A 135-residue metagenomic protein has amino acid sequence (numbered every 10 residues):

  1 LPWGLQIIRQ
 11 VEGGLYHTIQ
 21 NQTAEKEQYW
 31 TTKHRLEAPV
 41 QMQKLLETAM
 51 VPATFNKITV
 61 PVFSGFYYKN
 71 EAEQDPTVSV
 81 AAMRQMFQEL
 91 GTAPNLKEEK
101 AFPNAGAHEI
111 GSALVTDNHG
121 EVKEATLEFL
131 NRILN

Functional and structural regions predicted by a protein language model:
L1-V11, F55, M83, K97 (+1 more regions): Aromatic-residue detector
L1-V40: Hydrolase active-site cap/lid region
K26-A105, E121-N131: Serine-hydrolase catalytic core
I110-G120: Short, flexible active-site recognition loops that position polar ligands and cofactors
